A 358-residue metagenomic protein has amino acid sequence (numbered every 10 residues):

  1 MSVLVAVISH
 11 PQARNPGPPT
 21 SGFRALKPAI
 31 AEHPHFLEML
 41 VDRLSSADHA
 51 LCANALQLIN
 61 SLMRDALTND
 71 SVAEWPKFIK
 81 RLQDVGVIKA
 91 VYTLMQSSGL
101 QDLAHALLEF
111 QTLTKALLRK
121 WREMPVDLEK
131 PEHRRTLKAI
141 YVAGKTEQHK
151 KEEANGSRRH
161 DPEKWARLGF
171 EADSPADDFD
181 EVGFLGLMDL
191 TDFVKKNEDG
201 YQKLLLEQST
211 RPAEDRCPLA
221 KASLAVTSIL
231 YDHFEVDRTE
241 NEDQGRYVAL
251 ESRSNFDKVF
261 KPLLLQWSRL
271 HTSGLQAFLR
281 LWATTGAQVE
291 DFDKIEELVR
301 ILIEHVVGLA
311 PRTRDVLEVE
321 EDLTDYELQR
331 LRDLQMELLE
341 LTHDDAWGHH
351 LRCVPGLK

Functional and structural regions predicted by a protein language model:
V3-G356: Extended acidic/polar regulatory tracts at the flanks of large eukaryotic scaffold/adaptor proteins
